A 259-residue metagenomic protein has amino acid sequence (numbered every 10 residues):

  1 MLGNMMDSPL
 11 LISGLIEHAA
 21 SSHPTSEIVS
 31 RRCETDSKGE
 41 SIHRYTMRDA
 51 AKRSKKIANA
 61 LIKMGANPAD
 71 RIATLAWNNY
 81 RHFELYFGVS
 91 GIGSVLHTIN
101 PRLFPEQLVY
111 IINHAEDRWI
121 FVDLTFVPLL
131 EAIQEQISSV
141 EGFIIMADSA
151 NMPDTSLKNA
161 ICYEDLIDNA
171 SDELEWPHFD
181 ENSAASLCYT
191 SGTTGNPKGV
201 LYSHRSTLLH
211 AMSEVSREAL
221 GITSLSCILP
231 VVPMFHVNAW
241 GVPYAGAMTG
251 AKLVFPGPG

Functional and structural regions predicted by a protein language model:
M6, P24-E27, I144, D168-Y189 (+2 more regions): Conserved pre-ATP/AMP-binding loop-to-beta segment of ANL
D7-C33, K52: A short N-terminal helical cap/helix-turn-helix that marks the beginning of AMP-binding/adenylate-forming
L15-E17, K63-M64, G91-D165, F179: Structural core segment of the AMP-binding/adenylate-forming
I28-N79, F83-F87, F104-V109, C162-D165: Conserved AMP-binding/adenylate-forming core of the ANL superfamily
R44-R48, A185-M212: Conserved AMP-binding A3 loop
A50-I57, D168-N169, V200-T223, F235: Conserved structural elements of the adenylate-forming
R71, W77-H97, P101-P105, N113-W119 (+3 more regions): A short helix-loop-beta submotif of the ANL/AMP-binding
L208-C227, F235-G259: Conserved AMP-binding/adenylation subdomain of ANL enzymes
